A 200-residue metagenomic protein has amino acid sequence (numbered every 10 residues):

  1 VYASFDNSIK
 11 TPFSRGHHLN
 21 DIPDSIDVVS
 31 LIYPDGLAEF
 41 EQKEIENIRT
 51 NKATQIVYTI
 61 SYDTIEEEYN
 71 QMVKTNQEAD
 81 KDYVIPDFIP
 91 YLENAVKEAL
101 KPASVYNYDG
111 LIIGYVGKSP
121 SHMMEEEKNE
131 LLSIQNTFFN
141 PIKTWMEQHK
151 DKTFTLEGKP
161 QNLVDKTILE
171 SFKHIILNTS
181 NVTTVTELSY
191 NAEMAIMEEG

Functional and structural regions predicted by a protein language model:
Y2-N191: Chitinase-like catalytic core of GlcNAc-active glycosidases
M197-G200: Active-site clefts of carbohydrate-active enzymes
